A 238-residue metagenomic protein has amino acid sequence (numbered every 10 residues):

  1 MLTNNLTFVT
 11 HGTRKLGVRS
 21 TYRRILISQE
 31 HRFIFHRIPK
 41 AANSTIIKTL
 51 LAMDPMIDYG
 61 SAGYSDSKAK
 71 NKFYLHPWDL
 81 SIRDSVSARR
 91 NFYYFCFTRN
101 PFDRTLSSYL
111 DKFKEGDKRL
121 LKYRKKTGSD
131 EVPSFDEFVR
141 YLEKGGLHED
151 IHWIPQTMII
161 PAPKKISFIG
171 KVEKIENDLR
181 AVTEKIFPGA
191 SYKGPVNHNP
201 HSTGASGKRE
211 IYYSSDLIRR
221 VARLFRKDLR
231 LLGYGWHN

Functional and structural regions predicted by a protein language model:
M1-N238: Membrane-interface amphipathic segments in extracytoplasmic regions
